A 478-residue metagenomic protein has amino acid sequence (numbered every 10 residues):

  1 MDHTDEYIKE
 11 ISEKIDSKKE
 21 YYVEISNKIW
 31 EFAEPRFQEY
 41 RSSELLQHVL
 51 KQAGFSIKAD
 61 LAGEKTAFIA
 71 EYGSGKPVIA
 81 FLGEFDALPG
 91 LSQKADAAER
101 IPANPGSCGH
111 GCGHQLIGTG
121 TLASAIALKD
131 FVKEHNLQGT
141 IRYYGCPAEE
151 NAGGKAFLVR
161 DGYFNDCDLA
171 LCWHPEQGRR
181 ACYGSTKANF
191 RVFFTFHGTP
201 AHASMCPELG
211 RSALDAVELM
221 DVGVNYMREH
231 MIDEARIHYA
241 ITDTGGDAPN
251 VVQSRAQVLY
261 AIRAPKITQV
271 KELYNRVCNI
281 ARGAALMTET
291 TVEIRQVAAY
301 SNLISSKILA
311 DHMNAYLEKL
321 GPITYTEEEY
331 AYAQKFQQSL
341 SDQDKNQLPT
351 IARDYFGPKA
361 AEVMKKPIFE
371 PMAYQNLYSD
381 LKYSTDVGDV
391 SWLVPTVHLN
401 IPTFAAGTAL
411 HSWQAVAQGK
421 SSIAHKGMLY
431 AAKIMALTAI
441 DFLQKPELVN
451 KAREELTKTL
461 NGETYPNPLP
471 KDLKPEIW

Functional and structural regions predicted by a protein language model:
D2-H110, Q115, T119-T140: Acidic/His- and Gly-rich active-site-bordering loop/insert found across diverse amide/peptide-bond hydrolases
D5-E6, E24-K28, E99-S107, F196-S204 (+3 more regions): A short small-residue
Y7, K18-I25, Q38-V49, P77 (+19 more regions): General structural feature for long, well-ordered alpha-helical segments within catalytic domains of soluble enzymes
I29, A70, F81, H114 (+8 more regions): Divalent metal-coordination and catalytic microenvironments
E34-P35, Y144-A148, V297-N302: Conserved short loop/turn motifs at secondary-structure junctions
T66, L88, A97-G109, Q115-L116 (+2 more regions): Histidine/acidic-residue-rich, glycine-tolerant segments that coordinate divalent metal ions
A80-L82, L91, H197, L399-P402: Non-cysteine beta-strand/loop elements that form the S-adenosyl-L-methionine
E218-W478: Metal-dependent amide/peptide-bond hydrolase catalytic core, centered on the "pita-bread" metallohydrolase fold
